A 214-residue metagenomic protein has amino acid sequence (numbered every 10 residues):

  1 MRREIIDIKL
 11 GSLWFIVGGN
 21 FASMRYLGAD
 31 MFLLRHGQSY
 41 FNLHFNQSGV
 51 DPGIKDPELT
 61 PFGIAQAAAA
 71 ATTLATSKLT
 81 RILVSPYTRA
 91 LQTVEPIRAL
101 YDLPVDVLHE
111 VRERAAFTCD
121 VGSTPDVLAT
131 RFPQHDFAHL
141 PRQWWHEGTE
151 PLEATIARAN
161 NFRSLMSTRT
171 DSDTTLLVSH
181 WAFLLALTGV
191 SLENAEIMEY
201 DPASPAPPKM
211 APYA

Functional and structural regions predicted by a protein language model:
R2-R3: Basic polycationic patches enriched in arginine
G11-D30, R114-Q134, T170-D173, L185-A214: Acidic, low-complexity terminal tails and accessory targeting/binding regions of phosphate-metabolizing enzymes
Y26-D30, L34-V107, A129-R131, I156 (+1 more regions): Active-site-proximal alpha-helix that buttresses catalytic centers in soluble enzyme cores
S39, F183-L184: Short active-site segment of divalent metal-dependent hydrolases/proteases that encodes the spacing between
L43-H44, S48, G53-E58, L100-N160 (+1 more regions): Phosphate-handling substructures
A69-T73, N161-T168: A generic secondary-structure signal
T76-K78, M166-D173: Glycine-rich phosphate-binding loop signature in dinucleotide/nucleotide-binding domains
V84-T88, E110-V111, V178-A182: Short, well-ordered beta-to-alpha junction loops that form the rim of enzyme active sites and present histidine/acidic
